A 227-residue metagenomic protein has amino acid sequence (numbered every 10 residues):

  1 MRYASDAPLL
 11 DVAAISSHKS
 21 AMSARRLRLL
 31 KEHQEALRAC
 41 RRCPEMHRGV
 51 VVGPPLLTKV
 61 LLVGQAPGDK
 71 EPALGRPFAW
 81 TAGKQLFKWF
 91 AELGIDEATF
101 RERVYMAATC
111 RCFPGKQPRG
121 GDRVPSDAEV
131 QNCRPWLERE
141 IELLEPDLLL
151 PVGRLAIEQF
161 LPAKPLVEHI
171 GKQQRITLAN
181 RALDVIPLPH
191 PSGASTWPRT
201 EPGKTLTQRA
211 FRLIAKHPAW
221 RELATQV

Functional and structural regions predicted by a protein language model:
S5-Q226: A polyanion-binding, active-site-adjacent surface
